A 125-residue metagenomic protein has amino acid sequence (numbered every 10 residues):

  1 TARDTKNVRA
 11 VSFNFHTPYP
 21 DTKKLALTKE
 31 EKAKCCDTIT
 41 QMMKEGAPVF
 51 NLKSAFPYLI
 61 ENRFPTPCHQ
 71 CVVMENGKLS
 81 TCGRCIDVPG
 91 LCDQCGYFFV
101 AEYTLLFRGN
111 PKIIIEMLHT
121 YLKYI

Functional and structural regions predicted by a protein language model:
T1-N76, S80-G90, L105-I113: Radical SAM enzyme [4Fe-4S]-AdoMet core and its adjacent flexible, acidic and glycine-rich loops/tails across
D93: Cys/His/Pro-rich metal-binding microdomains
G96-L118: Iron-sulfur (Fe-S) cluster-binding segments and ferredoxin-like electron-carrier domains, especially [2Fe-2S]
M117-I125: Charged phosphate-binding loop/patch that engages nucleotide di/tri-phosphates or the phosphate backbone of nucleic
